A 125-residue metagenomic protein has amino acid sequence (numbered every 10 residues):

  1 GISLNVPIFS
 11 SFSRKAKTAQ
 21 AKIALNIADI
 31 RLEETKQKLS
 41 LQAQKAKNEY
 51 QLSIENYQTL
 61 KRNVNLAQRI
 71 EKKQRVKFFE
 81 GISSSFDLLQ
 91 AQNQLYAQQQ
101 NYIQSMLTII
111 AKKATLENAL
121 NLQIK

Functional and structural regions predicted by a protein language model:
I2-V6: Residues on the lipid-exposed face of transmembrane beta-strands in outer-membrane beta-barrel proteins
I8-S10: Outer-membrane beta-barrel strand-turn architecture
F12-R14: Repeated loop/turn-to-beta-strand initiation elements of outer-membrane beta-barrel proteins
A16-N101, T108-A119: Amphipathic alpha-helical coiled-coil segments
A119-K125: Terminal intrinsically disordered/low-complexity segments used for targeting and assembly
